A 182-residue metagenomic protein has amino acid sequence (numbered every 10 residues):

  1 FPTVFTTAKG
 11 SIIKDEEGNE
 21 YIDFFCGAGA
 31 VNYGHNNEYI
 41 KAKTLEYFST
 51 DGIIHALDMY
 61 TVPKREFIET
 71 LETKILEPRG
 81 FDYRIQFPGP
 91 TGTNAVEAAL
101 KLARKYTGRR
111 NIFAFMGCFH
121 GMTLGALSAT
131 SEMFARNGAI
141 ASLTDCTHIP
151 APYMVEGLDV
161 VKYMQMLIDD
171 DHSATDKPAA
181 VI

Functional and structural regions predicted by a protein language model:
F1-K9, T50, M59: Active-site-adjacent loop/helix segments that line or gate small-molecule/cofactor pockets in enzymes
F1-V4, E38, Q165: Short acidic/glycine-rich loops and adjacent helix/strand connectors that line catalytic pockets where negatively
P2, A8-S11, E17, A28: Short loop/turn microsegments at loop-to-beta-strand junctions
G10, Y21, D145-C146: A residue-level signal for beta-strand positions that form part of recognition/binding surfaces within mature
K14, Y33-G34, S128-T130: Short beta-strand-to-turn element immediately C-terminal to the catalytic PLP-Schiff-base lysine in fold type I
E20-T107: Glycine-rich loop-to-alpha-helix module at the N-terminal edge of alpha/beta enzyme cores
E69-A180: PLP-dependent aspartate aminotransferase-fold enzymes
